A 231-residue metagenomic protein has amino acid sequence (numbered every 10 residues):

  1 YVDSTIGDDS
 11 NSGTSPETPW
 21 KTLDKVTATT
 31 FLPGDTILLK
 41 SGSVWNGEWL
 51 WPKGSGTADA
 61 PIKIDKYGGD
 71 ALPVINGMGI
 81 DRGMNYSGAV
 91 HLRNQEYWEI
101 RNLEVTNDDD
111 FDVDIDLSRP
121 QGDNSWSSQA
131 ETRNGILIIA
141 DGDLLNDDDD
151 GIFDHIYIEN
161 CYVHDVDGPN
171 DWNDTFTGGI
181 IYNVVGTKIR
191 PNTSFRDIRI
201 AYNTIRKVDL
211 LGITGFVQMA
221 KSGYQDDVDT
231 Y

Functional and structural regions predicted by a protein language model:
V2-K40, V44-N46: Acidic Gly/Asp/Thr-rich repetitive segments characteristic of extracellular carbohydrate-active and adhesion proteins
S4-T5, L23, K53, Y67 (+2 more regions): Small disulfide-bonded, cysteine-rich extracellular recognition modules and tandem repeats
D8-G13, L72-V74, D110, D209: Short, solvent-exposed loop/turn elements at domain surfaces
S15, D70, N85: Residue-level signal for pocket-adjacent positions within structured domains
P16-E17, W51-G54, W172: Short, glycine/charged-enriched secondary-structure capping and boundary segments
T29-G77, V90-E104, D150-Y162: Beta-solenoid repeat scaffold
D81: Conserved catalytic-core segment of clan PA serine endopeptidases
M84-Y231: Right-handed parallel beta-helix
